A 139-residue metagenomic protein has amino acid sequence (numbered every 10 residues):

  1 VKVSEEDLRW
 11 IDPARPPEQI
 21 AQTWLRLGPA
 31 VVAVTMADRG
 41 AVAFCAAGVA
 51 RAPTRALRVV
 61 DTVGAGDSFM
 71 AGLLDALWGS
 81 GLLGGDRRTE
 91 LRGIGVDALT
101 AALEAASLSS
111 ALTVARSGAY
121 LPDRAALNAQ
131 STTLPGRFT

Functional and structural regions predicted by a protein language model:
V1-L8: A short beta-strand/loop micro-motif in the catalytic core of glycosyltransferases that engages the nucleotide-sugar
P13-T139: Conserved phosphate-binding/catalytic region of the ribokinase-like
